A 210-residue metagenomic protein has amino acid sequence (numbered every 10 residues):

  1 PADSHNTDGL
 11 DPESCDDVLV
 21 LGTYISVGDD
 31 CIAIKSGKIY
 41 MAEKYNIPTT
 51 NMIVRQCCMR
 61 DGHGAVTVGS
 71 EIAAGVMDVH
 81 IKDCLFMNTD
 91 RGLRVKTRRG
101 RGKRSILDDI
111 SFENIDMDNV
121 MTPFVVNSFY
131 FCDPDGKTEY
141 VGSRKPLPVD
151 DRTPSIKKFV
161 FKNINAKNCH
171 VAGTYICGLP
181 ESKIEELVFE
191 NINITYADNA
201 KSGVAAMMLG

Functional and structural regions predicted by a protein language model:
P1-G210: Extracellular/periplasmic carbohydrate-active domains that bind, remodel, or depolymerize complex polysaccharides
